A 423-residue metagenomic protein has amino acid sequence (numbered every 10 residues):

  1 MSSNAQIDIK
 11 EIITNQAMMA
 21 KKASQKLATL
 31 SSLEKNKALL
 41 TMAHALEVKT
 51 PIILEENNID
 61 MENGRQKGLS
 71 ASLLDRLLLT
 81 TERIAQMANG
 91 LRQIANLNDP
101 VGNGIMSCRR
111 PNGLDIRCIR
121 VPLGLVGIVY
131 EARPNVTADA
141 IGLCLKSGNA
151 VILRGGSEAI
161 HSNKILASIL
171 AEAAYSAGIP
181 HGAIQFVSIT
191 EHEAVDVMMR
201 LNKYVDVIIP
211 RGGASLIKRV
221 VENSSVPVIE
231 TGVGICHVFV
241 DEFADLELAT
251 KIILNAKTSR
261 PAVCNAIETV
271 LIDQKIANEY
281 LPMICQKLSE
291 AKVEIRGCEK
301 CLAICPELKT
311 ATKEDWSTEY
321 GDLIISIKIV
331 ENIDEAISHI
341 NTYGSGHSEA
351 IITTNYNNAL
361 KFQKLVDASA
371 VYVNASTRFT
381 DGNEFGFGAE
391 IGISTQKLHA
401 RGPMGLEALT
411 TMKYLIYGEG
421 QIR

Functional and structural regions predicted by a protein language model:
M1-I116: N-terminal Rossmann-like NAD(P)+-binding subdomain of aldehyde/semialdehyde dehydrogenases
I7-K10, M19, A132-S147, I169 (+3 more regions): ALDH superfamily catalytic-core signature
A23-L30, A45-K49, E56, D60 (+16 more regions): Change "in soluble alpha/beta enzymes" to "in soluble alpha/beta proteins
A28-T29, E242, I329, I352: A structural signal for short, well-ordered beta-strand elements
L30-N36, V101, G178-A183, S259-A266 (+4 more regions): Flexible, glycine/charged-enriched surface loops at secondary-structure junctions
N96, I105-A244: Rossmann-like NAD(P) dinucleotide-binding subdomain of oxidoreductase/dehydrogenase enzymes
T312-R423: Conserved C-terminal structural/oligomerization subdomain of aldehyde/semialdehyde dehydrogenase
